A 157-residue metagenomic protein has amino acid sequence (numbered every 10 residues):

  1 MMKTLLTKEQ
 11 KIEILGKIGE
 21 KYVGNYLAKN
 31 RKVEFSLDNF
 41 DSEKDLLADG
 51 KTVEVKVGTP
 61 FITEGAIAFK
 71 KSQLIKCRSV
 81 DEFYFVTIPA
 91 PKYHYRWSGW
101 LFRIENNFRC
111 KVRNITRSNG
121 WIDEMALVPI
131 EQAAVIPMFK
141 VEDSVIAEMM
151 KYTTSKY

Functional and structural regions predicted by a protein language model:
M1-K51, K56-Y157: Nucleic-acid endonuclease domains
